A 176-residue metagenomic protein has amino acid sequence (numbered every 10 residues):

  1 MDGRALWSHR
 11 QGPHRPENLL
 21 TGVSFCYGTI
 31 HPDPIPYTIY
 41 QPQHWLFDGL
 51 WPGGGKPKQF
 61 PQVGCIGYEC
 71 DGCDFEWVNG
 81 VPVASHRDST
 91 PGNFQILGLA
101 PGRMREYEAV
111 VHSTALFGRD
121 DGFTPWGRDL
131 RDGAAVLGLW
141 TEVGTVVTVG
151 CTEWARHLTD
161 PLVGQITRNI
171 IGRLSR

Functional and structural regions predicted by a protein language model:
M1, H14, T38-Y40, W45-R176: Extracellular ligand-binding/catalytic regions of CAZymes and related secreted enzymes and adhesion modules
T21-Y27, H31-Q43, G49: A conserved mid-domain beta-alpha-beta active-site/ligand-binding segment of alpha/beta enzyme cores
